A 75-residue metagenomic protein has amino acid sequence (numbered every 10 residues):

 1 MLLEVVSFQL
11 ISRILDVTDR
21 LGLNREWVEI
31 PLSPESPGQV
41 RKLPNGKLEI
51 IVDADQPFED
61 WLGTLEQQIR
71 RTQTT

Functional and structural regions predicted by a protein language model:
M1-E26: A metal-dependent hydrolase signature that marks the N-terminal structural subdomain at the beginning of catalytic folds
E4, T72-T75: Short, charged, intrinsically disordered terminal tails
V6, I50-T64: Short pre-active-site segment immediately N-terminal to the catalytic Zn-binding motif
V17, R25-W27, L32-S33, L62: Catalytic core of nucleotide-sugar-dependent glycosyltransferases
I30-K47, E59: Catalytic zinc-binding patch centered on the HExxH motif and its immediate surroundings that defines zinc-dependent
G63-T72: Active-site recognition of the HExxH zinc-binding catalytic motif
